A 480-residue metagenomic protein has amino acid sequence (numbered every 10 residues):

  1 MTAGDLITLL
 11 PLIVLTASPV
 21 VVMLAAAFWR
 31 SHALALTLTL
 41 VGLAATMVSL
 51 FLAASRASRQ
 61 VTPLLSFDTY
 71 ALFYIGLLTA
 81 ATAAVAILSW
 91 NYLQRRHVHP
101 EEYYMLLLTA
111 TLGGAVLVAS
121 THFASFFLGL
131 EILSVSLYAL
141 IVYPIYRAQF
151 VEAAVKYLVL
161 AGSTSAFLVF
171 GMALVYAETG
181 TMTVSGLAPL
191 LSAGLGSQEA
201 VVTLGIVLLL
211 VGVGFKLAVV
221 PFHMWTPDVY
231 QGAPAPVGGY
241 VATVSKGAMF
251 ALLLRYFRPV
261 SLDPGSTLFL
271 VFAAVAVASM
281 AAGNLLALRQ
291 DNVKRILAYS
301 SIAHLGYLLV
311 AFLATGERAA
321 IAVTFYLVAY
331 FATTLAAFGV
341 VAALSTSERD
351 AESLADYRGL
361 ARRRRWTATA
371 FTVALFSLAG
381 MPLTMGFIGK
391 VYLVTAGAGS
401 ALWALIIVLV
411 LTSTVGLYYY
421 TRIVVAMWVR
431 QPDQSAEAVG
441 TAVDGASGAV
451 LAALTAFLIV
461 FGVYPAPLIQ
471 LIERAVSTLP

Functional and structural regions predicted by a protein language model:
M1-P480: Alpha-helical transmembrane segments of multi-pass membrane proteins predominantly involved in bioenergetics
